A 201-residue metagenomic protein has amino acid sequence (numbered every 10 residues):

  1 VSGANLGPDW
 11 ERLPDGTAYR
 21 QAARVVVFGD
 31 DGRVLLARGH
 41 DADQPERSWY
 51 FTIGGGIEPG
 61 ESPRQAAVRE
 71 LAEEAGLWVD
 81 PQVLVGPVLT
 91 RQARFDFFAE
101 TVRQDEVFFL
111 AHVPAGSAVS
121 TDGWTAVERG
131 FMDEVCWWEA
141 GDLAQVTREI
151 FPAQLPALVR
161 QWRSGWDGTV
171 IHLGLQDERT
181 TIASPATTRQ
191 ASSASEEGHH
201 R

Functional and structural regions predicted by a protein language model:
V1-D30: Acidic, metal-coordinating catalytic segment for phosphate/diphosphate chemistry, firing primarily on the Nudix
Y19, P59, P63, F151 (+1 more regions): Hydrophobic (often cysteine-bearing) scaffold residues that line and stabilize catalytic clefts of nucleotide/cofactor
R20, P45-R47, T52, V102-E106: Short connector loops at helix/strand junctions that flank enzyme active sites, especially segments positioning acidic
R33-V34: Entry beta-strands of beta-propeller and related beta-repeat scaffolds
S48, G116-R201: Nudix hydrolase/Nudix homology domain
I57-R148, R189: Unchanged
